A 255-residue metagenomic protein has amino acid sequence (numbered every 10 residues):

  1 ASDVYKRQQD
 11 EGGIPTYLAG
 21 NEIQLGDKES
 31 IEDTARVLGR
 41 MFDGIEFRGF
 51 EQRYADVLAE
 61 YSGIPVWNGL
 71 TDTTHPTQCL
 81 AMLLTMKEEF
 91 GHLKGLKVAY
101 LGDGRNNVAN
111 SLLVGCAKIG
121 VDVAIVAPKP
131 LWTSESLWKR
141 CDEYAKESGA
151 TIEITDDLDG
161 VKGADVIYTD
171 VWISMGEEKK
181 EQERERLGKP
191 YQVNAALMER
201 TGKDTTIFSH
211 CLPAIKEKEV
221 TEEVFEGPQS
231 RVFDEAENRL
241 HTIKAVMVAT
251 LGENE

Functional and structural regions predicted by a protein language model:
A1-Y5: Short, small-residue-biased leader/transition segments that mark boundaries at the very start of proteins
R7-T16, K118-V121, D142-E147: Short helix-loop-beta junction
E11, M41, Y61-S62, I119 (+2 more regions): Short, structured coil segments at secondary-structure junctions
N21-I23, L70-T74, P128-L131, A236-R239: Short, acidic/turn-prone active-site loops that include or flank metal/cofactor- and phosphate-binding residues
E29, R36, D43-G115, H210: Anion-binding alpha/beta catalytic cores of soluble intermediary-metabolism enzymes, centered on
I119-D142: NAD(P)-binding Rossmann-fold cofactor-contacting core
D142-E222: Rossmann-like adenosine-cofactor binding region
T205-E255: Adenosine-phosphate binding glycine-rich loop
